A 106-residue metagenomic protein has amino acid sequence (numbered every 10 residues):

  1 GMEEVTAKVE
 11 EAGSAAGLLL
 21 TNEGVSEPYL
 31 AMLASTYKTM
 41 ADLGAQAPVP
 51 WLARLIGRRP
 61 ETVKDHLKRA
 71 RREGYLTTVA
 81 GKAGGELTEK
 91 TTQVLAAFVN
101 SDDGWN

Functional and structural regions predicted by a protein language model:
G1-A7: DNA-contacting interfaces and partner/effector-binding or oligomerization modules in DNA-centric proteins
A16-T36: Short, Lys/Arg-enriched anionic-surface-contact patches
M40-R54, G74: Short, charged amphipathic recognition helices of the HTH superfamily and cognate SANT/SANTA-like modules
R69, E73: Alpha-helical DNA-recognition elements
T77-Q93: Short Lys/Arg-enriched helix C-cap and helix-to-coil transition segments that create basic nucleic-acid-contact patches
Q93-N106: Short, amphipathic alpha-helical interaction segments positioned at domain boundaries
